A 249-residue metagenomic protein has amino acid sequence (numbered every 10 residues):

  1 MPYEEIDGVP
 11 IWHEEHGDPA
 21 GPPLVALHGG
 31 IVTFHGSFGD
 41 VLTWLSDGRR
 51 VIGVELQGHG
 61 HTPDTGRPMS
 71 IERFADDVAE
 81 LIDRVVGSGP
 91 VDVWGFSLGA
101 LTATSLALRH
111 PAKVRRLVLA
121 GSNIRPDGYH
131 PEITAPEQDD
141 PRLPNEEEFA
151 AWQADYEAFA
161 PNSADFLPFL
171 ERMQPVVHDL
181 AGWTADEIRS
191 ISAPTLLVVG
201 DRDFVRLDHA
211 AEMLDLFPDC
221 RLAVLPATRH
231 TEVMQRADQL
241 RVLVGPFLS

Functional and structural regions predicted by a protein language model:
V9-P63: Conserved HGGG/HGGXW glycine-rich cap/lid loop of the alpha/beta-hydrolase fold
G39, T43-S46, I52-W94: Active-site loop/oxyanion-hole signature of alpha/beta-hydrolase fold enzymes
L101-R109, V114-W152: Flexible "cap/lid" loop of the alpha/beta hydrolase fold
F159-D186, R202: Hydrophobic, aromatic-rich cap/lid helix
I191, L197-V199: Short beta-strand/loop motif that positions the catalytic acidic residue of the alpha/beta-hydrolase fold
F204-H209: Conserved alpha/beta-hydrolase "acid-adjacent" motif
L214-T231: Catalytic histidine neighborhood in serine/cysteine hydrolases with alpha/beta-hydrolase-type architecture
T228-A237, R241: Catalytic histidine-centered segment of alpha/beta-hydrolase-like enzymes
